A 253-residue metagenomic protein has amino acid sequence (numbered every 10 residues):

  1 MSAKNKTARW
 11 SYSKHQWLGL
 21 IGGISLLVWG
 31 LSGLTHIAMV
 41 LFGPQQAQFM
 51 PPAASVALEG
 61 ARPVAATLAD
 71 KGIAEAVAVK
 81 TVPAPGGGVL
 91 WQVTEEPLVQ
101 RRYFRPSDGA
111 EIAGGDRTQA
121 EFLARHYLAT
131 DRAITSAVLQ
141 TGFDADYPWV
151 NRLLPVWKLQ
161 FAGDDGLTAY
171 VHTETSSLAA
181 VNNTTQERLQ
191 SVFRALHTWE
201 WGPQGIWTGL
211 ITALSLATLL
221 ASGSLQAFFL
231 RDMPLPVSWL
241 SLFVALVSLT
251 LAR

Functional and structural regions predicted by a protein language model:
S2-R253: Conserved histidines in hydrophobic membrane contexts and catalytic metal-binding motifs
